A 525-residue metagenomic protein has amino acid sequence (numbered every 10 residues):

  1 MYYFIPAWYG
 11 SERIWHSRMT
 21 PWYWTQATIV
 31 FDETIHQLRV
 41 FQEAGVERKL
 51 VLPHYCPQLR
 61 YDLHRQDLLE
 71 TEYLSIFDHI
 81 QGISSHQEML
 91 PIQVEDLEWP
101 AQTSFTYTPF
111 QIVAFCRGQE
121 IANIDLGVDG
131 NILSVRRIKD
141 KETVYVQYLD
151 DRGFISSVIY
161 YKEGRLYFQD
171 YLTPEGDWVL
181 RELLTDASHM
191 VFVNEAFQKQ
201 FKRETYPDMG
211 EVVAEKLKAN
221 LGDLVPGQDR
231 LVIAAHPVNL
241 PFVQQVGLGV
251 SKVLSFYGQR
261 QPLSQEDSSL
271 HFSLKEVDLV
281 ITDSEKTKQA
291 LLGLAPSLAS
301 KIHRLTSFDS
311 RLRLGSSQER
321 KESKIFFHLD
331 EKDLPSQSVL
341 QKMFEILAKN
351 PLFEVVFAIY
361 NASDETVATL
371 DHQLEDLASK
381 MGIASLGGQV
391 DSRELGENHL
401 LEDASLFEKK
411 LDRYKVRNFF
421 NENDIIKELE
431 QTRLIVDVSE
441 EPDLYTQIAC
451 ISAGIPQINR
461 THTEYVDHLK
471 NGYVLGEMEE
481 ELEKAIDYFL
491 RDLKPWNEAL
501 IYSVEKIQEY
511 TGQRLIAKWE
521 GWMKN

Functional and structural regions predicted by a protein language model:
K218-P226, R260-L279: Membrane-proximal helix-turn-helix segments that form the acceptor-binding/catalytic region of lipid-linked
S273-S300: A short, active-site helix/loop in glycosyltransferases that binds the activated sugar's phosphate group
S310-H399: Conserved catalytic-core segment of nucleotide-activated headgroup transferases in glycan assembly
I425-P442: Acidic donor-binding loop of glycosyltransferase active sites
P456-N459: Short hydrophobic beta-strand element within catalytic cores of glycosyltransferases and related nucleotide-activated
G472-E480, D487-L493: Conserved acidic donor-binding segment of nucleotide-sugar-dependent glycosyltransferases
P495-E509: A short, well-ordered alpha-helix in the C-terminal region of glycosyltransferases
T511-N525: C-terminal alpha-helical cap of glycosyltransferases
